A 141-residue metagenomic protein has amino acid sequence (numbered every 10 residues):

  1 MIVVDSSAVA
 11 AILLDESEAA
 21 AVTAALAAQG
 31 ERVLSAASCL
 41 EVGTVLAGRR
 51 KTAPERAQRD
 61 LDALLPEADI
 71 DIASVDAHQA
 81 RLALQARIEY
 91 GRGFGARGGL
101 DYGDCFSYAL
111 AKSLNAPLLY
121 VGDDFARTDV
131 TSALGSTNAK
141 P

Functional and structural regions predicted by a protein language model:
M1-S38, G48-A63: Short, well-structured N-terminal submotif of metal-dependent ribonuclease cores
I2-D5, L34-S35, L100-D101, G122 (+1 more regions): Histidine- and aromatic-rich ligand-binding microenvironments
T23-A24, A63-P66, I88-F94: Glycine/charged-rich beta-loop-alpha catalytic/anionic-binding loops adjacent to active sites
V33, D71-A73, A133: General small-molecule cofactor/ligand-binding pocket signal
R49-A53, G91-R92, G135-A139: Short, hinge-like loop/turn segments at secondary-structure boundaries
D71-P117: Active-site neighborhoods of divalent-metal-dependent phosphate/nucleic-acid chemistry enzymes
Y108-P141: Acidic, PIN/NYN-like endoribonuclease modules and their adjacent C-terminal/linker elements
